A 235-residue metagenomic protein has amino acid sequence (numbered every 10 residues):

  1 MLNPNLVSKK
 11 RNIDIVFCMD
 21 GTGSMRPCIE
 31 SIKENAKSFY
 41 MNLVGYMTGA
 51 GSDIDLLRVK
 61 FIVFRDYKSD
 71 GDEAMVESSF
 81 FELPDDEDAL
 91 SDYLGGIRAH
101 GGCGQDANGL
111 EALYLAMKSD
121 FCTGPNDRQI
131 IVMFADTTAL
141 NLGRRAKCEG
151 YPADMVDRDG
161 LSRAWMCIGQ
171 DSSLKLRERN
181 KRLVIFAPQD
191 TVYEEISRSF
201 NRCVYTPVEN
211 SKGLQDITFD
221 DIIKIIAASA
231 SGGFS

Functional and structural regions predicted by a protein language model:
L2-K9, T48-D53, A116-D127, L174-L176: Surface-exposed acidic, glycine-flexible loop patches that form ligand/cofactor-binding and adhesion interfaces
V7-S8, F200-S235: C-terminal "exit" segments of structured domains
K9-S78, L113-L115, I131-V132: Von Willebrand factor
G21-M25, D66-S69, G102, D136-N141 (+1 more regions): Solvent-exposed loop/turn segments at secondary-structure junctions within structured extracellular/periplasmic domains
M25-A36, G102-L110, D157, L161 (+1 more regions): Phosphate/oxyanion-binding active-site loops and adjacent basic polyanion-contact surfaces
D55-V59, G124-I130, R177-L183: Loop/turn elements at helix/coil->beta-strand transitions in domains of secreted/extracellular proteins
G71, S78-M133, A139: Von Willebrand factor
T137-S199: VWA/integrin I-like adhesion module and closely mimicked acidic/polar interface patches used
